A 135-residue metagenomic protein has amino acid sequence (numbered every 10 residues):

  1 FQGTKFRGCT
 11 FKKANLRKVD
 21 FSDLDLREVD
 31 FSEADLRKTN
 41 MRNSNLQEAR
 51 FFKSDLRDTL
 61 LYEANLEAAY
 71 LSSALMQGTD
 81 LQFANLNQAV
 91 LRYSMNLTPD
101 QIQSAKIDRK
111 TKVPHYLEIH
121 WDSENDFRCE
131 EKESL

Functional and structural regions predicted by a protein language model:
F1-L135: Tandem repeat scaffolds
